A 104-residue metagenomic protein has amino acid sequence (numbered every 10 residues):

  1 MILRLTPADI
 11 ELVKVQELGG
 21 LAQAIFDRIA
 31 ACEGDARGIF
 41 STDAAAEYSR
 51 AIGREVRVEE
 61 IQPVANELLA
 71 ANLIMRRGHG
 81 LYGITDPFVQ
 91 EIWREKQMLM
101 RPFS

Functional and structural regions predicted by a protein language model:
M1-V58: Winged-helix-like regulatory helical subdomains adjacent to P-loop NTPase cores
A24, E60-P63, G83: Amphipathic alpha-helical interaction segments
A51-A71: Short amphipathic alpha-helical interaction segments
G80-D86: Minor-groove-contacting beta-hairpin "wing" of winged helix-turn-helix DNA-binding domains
F88-S104: Short, amphipathic alpha-helical interaction segments positioned at domain boundaries
